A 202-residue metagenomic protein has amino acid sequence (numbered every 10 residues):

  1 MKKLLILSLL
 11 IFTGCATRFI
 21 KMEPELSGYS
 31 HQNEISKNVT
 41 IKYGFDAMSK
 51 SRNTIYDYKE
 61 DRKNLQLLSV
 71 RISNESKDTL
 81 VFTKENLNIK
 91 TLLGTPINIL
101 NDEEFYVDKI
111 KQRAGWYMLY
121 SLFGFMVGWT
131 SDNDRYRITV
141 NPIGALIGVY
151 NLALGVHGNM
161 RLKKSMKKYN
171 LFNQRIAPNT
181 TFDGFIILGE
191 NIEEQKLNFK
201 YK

Functional and structural regions predicted by a protein language model:
L4-F12: Sec-dependent N-terminal signal peptides
C15-K202: Conserved functional micro-motifs across diverse proteins
